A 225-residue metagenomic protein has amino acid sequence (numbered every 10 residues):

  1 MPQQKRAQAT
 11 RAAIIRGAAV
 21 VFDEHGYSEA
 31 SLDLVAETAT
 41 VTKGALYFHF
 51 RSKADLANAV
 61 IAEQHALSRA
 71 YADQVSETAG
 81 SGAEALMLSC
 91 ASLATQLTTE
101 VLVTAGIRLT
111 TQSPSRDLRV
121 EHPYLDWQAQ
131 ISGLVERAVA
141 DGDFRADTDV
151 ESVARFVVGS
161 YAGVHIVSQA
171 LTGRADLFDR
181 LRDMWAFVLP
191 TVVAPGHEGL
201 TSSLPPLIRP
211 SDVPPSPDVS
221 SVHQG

Functional and structural regions predicted by a protein language model:
M1-H25, E29-V41, A54-N58, L67: Basic, helix-initiating cap at the start of DNA-binding domains
A13, E84-S92, S152-G159, D179 (+1 more regions): Amphipathic alpha-helical interaction segments
D23, Y47-R51, E63: Base-recognition residues in the alpha-helical recognition helix of bacterial helix-turn-helix
S28-E29, F144, T148: Short, charged helix-capping/linker segments at alpha-helix termini
G44: Key DNA-contact positions within bacterial/archaeal DNA-binding proteins
A59, A70-V103, V150, A154: Hydrophobic alpha-helical connector segments
A91-F144, S152: Short secondary-structure transition hinges
Q128-A129, G133-D141, L171-G225: C-terminal peripheral helix-coil segments that are non-catalytic and often amphipathic
